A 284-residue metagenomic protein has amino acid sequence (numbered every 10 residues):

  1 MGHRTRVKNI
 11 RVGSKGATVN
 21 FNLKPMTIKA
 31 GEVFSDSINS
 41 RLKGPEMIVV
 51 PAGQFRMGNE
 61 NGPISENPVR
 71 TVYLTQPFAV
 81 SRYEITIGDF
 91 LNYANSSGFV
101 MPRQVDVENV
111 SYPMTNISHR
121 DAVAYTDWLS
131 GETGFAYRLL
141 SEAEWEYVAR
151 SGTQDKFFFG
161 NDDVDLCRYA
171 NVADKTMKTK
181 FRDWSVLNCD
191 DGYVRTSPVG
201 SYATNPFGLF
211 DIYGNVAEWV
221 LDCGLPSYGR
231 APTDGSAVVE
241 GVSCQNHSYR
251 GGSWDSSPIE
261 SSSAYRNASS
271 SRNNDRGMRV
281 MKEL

Functional and structural regions predicted by a protein language model:
M1, R70-Y73, V105-D106, D190-G192: Short, flexible turn/loop "capping" segments at secondary-structure junctions
M1-K8: A short, solvent-exposed loop/turn motif at the edges and junctions of modular extracellular/periplasmic domains
R11-I28: Extracellular beta-sheet/turn segments enriched in Thr/Pro/Gly and aliphatic residues
M26-I38: N-terminal low-complexity, Pro/Thr/Ser-rich intrinsically disordered segments that act as propeptides or flexible
S37-M101, I117-R120, G214, L221 (+1 more regions): A short glycine-rich, aromatic-capped structural motif
R56, E60-N61, E108-S111, I117-N274: Functional-site microenvironments in short loops/helix caps that host divalent-cation chemistry
S96-V105, D155-F157: Cytochrome P450 catalytic domain signature, combining two hallmark sequence patches
N274-L284: Short, structured beta-strand segments at or near domain termini in extracellular proteins/domains
